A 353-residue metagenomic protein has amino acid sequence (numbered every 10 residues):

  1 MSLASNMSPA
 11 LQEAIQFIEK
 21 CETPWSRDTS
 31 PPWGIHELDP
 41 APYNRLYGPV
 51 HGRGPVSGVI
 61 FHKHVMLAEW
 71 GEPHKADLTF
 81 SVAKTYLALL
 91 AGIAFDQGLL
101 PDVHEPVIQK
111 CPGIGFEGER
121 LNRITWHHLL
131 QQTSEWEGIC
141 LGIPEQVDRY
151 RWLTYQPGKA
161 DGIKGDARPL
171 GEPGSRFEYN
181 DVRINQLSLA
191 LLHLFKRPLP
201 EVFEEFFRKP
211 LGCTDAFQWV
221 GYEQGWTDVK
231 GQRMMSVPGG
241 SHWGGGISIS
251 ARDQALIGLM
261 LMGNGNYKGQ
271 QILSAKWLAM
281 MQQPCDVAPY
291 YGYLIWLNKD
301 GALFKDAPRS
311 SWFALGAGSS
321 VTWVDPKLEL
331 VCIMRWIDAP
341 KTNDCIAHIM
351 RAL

Functional and structural regions predicted by a protein language model:
M1, S5-M7, S311-L353: Structured C-terminal helix/loop/strand segments within mature extracytoplasmic catalytic/sensor domains
M1-P73, F80, F95-P101, Q131 (+3 more regions): N-terminal leader/targeting segments and the immediately adjacent pre-domain N-terminus
H64, L78-D102, L129, L187-L191 (+2 more regions): Active-site SXXK
L67-G71, C140-E223: Catalytic-site signature segments of enzymes, centered on catalytic residues
T85, R183-A190, G245-N266, S320-W336: Active-site-proximal alpha-helical segments within enzyme catalytic domains
Q97-W136, D166, H193-W243, K276: Active-site helix/loop module of the DD-peptidase/beta-lactamase fold, centered on the serine-lysine SxxK catalytic
P173-R176, S241-G246, R309: Active-site rim elements
D215, V220, G225-S241, Q283-V331: Active-site Gly/Thr loop motif
